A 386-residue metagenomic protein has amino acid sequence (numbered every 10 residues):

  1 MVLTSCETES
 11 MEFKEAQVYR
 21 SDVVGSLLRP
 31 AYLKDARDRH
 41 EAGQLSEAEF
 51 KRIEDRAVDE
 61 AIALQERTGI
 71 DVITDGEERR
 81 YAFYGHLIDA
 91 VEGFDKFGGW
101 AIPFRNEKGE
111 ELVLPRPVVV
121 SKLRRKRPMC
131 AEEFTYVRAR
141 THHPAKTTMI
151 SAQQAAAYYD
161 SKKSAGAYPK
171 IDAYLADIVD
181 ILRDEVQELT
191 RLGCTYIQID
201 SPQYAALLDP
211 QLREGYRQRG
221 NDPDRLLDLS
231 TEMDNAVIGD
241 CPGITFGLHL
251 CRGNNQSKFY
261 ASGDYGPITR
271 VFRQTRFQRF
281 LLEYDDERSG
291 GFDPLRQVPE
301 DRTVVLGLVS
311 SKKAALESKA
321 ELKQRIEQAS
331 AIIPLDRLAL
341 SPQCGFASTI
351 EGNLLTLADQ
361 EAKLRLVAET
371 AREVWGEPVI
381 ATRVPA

Functional and structural regions predicted by a protein language model:
L3-A386: Domain-level signal for soluble alpha/beta catalytic cores
